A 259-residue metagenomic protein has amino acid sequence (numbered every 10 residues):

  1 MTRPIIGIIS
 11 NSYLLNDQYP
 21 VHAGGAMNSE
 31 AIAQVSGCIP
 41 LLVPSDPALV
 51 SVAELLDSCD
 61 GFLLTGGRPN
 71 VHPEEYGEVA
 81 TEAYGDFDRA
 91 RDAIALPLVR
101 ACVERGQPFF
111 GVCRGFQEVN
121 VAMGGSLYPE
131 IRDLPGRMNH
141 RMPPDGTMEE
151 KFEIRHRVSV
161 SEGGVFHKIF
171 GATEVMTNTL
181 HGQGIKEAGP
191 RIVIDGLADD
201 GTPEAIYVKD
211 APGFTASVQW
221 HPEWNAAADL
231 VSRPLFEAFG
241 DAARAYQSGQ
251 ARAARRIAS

Functional and structural regions predicted by a protein language model:
M1-F110, N120-Y128, R132-M176, G182 (+2 more regions): N-terminal beta1-alpha1 cap of cysteine-dependent amidohydrolase-like domains
C113: Conserved G/P- and acidic residue-centered "switch" motifs that form tight phosphate/ATP-binding loops in soluble
F116: The feature captures the ABC ATPase H-loop/switch
A216-Q219: Active-site-proximal beta-strand elements of phosphoester/diester hydrolases
